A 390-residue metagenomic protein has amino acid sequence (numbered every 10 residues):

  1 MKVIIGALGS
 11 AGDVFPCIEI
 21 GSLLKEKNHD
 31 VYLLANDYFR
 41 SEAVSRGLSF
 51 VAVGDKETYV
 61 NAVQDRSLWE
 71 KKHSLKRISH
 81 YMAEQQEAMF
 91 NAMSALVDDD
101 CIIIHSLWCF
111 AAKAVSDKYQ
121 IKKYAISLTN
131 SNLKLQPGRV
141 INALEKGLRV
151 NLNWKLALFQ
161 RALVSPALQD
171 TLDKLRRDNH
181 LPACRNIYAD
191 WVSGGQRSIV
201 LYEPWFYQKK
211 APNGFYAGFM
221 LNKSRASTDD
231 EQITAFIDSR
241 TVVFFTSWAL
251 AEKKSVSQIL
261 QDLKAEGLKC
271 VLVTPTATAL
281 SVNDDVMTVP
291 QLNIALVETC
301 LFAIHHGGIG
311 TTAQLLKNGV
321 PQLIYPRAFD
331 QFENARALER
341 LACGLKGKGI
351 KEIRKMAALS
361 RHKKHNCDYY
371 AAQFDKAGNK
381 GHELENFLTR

Functional and structural regions predicted by a protein language model:
M1-S49: N-terminal subdomain of nucleotide-sugar transferases
L33-L75, V150-L152: Conserved nucleotide-sugar phosphate-binding/catalytic loop shared by glycosyltransferases and other
E84-K155, W205: Conserved nucleotide-sugar donor-interacting segment of glycosyltransferase catalytic cores, predominantly GT-B
I103-H105, P290-A335: A donor-sugar binding/catalytic signature common to diverse glycosyltransferases and related nucleotide-sugar
Y202-F302: Donor-nucleotide binding loops and adjacent catalytic segments primarily of GT-B fold Leloir glycosyltransferases
F329-K355: Change "using UDP/GDP/dTDP sugars" to "using nucleotide sugars
L345, I350-Q373, A377: Conserved donor-nucleotide binding/catalytic region of nucleotide-linked donor-dependent transferases
A377-R390: C-terminal alpha-helical cap of glycosyltransferases
